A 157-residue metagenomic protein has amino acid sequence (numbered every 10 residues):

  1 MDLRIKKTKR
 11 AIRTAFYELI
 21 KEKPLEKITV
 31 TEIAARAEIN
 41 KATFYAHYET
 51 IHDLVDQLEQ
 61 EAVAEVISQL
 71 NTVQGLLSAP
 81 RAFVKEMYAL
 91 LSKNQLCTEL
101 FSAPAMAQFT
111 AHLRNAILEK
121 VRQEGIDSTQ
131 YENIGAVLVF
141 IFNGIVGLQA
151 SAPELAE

Functional and structural regions predicted by a protein language model:
M1-K6: N-terminal intrinsically disordered/low-complexity leader segments
R10, T14-E18, E22, R36 (+3 more regions): Alpha-helical structural segments
L19-D53: Helix-turn-helix
I28-T29, T98-F101, T129: Short, hydrophobic secondary-structure boundary micro-motifs
L70-L96: Hydrophobic alpha-helical connector segments
A103-S128, E132-V139, N143: Amphipathic alpha-helical packing segments from all-alpha helical-bundle domains
R122-Q123, S151-E157: C-terminal peripheral helix-coil segments that are non-catalytic and often amphipathic
